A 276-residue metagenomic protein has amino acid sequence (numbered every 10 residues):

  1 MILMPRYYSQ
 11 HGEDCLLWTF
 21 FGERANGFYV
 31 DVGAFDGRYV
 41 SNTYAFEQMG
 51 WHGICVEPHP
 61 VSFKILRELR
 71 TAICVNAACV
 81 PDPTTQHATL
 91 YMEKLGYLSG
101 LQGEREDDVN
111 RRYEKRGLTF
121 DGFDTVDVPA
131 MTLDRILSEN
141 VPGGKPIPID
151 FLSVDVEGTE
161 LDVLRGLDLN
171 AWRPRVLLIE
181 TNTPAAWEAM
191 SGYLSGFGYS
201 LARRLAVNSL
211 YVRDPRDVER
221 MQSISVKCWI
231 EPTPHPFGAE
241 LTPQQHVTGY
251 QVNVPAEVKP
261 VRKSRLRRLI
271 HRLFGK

Functional and structural regions predicted by a protein language model:
M1-K276: Phosphate/nucleotide-binding beta-alpha loop and adjacent structural elements of enzyme active sites
